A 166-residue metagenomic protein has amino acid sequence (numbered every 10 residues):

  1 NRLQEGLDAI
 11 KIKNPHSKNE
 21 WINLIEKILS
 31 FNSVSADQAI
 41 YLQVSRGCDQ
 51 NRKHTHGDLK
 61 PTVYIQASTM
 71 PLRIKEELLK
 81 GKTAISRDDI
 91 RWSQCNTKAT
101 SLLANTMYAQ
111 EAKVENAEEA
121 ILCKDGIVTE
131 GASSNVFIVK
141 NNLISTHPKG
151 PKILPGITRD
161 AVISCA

Functional and structural regions predicted by a protein language model:
N1-A120, K124-I127, S164-C165: Conserved alpha/beta cores of soluble small-molecule-handling proteins
S45, T146, T158: Ser/Thr-centric signal marking residues that sit in or immediately flank functional binding/regulatory motifs
I121-C123, I127-K149, P155: Glycine- and Gly-Pro-enriched alpha-helical subdomains that act as flexible, kink-prone "lid/hinge" or packing modules
G150, L154-A166: Extended C-terminal subregions enriched in glycine
